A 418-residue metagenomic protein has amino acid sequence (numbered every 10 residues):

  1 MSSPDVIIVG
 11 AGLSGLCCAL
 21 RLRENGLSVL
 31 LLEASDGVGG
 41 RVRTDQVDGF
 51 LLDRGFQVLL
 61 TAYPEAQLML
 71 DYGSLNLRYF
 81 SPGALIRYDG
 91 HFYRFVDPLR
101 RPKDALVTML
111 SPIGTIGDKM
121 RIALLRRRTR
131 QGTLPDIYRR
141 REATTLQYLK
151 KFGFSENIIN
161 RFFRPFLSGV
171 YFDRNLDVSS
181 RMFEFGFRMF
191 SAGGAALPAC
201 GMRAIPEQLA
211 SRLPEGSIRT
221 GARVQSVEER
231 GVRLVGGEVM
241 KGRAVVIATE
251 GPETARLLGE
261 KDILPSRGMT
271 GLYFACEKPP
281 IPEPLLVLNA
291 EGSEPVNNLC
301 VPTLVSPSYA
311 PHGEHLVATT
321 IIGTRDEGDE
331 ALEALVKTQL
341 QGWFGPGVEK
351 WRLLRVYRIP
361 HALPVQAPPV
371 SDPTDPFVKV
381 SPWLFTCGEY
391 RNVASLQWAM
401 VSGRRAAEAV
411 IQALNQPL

Functional and structural regions predicted by a protein language model:
P4-L31, I411: N-terminal Rossmann-like FAD-binding beta1-loop-alpha1 element of flavoenzymes
L13-S14, V38, S402: Hydrophobic/small residue at the entry helix of a nucleotide-binding pocket
R23-V47: Glycine-rich FAD pyrophosphate-binding loop
Q57-P64, R140-R141, F152, R188-A210 (+1 more regions): Short beta-strand to alpha-helix junction loop
Y63, Q67, D71, N76-L176 (+1 more regions): Mobile amphipathic helical/loop "lid" adjacent to a hydrophobic cofactor/ligand pocket
F183-R233, M240: Helical element adjacent to the flavin cofactor pocket in flavoenzyme catalytic cores
Q225-A334, T338, G342-W343: Mid-domain catalytic core of redox enzymes that form a hydrophobic substrate pocket/lid adjacent to a catalytic redox
S308-L418: Conserved flavin/dinucleotide-binding core of flavoenzymes
